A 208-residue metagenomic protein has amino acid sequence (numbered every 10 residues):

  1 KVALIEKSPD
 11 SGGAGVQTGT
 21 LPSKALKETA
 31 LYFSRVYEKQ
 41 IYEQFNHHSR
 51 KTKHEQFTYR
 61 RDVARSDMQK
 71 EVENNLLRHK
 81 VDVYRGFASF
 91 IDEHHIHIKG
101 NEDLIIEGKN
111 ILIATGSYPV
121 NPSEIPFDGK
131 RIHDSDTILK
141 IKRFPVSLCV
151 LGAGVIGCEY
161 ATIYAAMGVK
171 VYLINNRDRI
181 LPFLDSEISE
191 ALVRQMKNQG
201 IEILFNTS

Functional and structural regions predicted by a protein language model:
K1, E6-F144, R177-L181, E187-A191 (+1 more regions): Glycine-rich flavin
V81, V169, I201: Short glycine/serine/threonine/alanine-rich loop segments
A88, T207-S208: Flavin (primarily FAD) cofactor-binding/catalytic cores of flavoenzymes
K142-L184: Rossmann-like NAD(P)H-binding beta-loop-alpha module
